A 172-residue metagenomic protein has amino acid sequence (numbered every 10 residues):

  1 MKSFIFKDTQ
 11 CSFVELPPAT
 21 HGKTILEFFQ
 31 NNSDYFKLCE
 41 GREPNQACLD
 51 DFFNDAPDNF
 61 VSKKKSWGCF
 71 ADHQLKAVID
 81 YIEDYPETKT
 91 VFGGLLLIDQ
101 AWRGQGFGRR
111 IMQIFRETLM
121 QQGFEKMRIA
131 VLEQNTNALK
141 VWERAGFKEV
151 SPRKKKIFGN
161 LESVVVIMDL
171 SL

Functional and structural regions predicted by a protein language model:
M1-K23, E27-R103, M112-I114, T118 (+1 more regions): Acetyl-CoA-dependent GNAT
I5-F6, C11, L132-T136, R144-K148 (+1 more regions): C-terminal "cap" of GNAT-fold acetyltransferases
F28, I129-A130, W142: Tryptophan-centric aromatic hotspots in well-structured domains and transmembrane helices
F92, G123-E125, G146, V164: Short loop/turn motifs at secondary-structure junctions
D99-Q113, Q122, E133-K140, R144: Conserved glycine-rich acetyl-CoA-binding loop
L119-A130: Conserved GNAT acetyl-CoA-binding A-motif
